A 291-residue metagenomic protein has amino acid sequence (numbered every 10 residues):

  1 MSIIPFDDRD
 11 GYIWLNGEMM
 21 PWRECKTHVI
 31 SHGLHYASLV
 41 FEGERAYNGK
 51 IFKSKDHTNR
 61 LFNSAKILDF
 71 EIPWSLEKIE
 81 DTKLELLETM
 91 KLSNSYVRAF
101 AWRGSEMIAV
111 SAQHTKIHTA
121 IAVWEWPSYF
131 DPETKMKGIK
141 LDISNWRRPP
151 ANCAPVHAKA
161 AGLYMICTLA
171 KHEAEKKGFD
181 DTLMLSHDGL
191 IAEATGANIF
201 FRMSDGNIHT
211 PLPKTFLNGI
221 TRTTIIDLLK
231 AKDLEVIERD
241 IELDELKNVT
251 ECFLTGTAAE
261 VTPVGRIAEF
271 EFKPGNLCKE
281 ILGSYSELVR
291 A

Functional and structural regions predicted by a protein language model:
M1-E85, V110-A291: Helix-start/capping segments and mature chain N-termini
I79-M107, W124: Short, acidic/charged, Gly/Pro-enriched secondary-structure junctions
